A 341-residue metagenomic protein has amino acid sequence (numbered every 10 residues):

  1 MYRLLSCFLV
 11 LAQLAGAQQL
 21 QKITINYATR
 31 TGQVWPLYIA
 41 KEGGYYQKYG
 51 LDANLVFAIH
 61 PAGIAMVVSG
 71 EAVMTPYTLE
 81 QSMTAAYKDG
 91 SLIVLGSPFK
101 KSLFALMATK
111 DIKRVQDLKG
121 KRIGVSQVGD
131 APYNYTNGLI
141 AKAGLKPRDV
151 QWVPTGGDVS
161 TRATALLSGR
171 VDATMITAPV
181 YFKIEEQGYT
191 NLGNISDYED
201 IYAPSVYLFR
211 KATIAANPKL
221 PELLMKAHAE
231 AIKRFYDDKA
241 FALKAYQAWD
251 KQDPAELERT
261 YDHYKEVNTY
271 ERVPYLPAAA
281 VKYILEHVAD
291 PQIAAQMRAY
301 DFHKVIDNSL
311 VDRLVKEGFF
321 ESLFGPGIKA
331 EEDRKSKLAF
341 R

Functional and structural regions predicted by a protein language model:
M1-C7: Sec-dependent signal peptide recognition, specifically the positively charged N-region followed immediately by
F8-A17: Hydrophobic h-region of N-terminal signal peptides that target proteins for export in Gram-negative bacteria
Q18-S168, D172-A178, N191-I195, D200-I201 (+1 more regions): Short, glycine-/small- and polar/acidic-enriched structural segments that line small-molecule recognition paths
N54, P61-A62, V153, T260-K265 (+1 more regions): Short linear loop/turn motifs
Q81, V153, D158-K251: Pocket-lining segment of extracytoplasmic ligand-binding domains
A131-K146, V150, A227-R259, D301 (+2 more regions): Ligand-binding clefts/hinges and TM-proximal coupling segments of bilobed small-molecule sensing domains
A215-R298: Secondary-structure end/capping motifs
A289-R341: Conserved C-terminal helix/tail region of periplasmic/extracytoplasmic solute-binding proteins
